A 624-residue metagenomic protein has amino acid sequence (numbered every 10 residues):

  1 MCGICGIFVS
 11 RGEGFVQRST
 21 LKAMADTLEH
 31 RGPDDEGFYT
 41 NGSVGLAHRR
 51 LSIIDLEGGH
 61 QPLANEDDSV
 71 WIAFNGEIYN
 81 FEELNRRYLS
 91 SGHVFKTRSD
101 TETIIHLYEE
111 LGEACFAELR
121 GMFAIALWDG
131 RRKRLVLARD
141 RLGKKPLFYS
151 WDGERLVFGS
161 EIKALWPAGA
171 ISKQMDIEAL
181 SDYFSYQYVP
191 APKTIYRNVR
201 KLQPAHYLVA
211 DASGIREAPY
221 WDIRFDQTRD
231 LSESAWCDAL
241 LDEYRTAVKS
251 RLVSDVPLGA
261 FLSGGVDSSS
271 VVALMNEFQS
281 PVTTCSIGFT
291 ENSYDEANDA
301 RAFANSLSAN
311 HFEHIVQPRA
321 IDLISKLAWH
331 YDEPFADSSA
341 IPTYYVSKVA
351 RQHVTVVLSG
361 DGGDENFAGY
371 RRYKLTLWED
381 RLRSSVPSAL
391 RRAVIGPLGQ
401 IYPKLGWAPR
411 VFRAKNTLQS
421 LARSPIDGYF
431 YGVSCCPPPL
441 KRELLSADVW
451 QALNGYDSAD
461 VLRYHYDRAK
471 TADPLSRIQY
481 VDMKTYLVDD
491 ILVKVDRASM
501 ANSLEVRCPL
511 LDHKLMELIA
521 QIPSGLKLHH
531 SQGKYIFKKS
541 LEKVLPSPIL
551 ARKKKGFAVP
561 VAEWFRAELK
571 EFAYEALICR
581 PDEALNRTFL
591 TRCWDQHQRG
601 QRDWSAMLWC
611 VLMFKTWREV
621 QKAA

Functional and structural regions predicted by a protein language model:
M1-I4, A23, P167, N198-P204 (+5 more regions): Adenosyl-5′-phosphate
M1-Y331, T343, S347, K543 (+4 more regions): Cysteine-centered catalytic environments shared across enzyme families
E82, E102-I105, E178, K193 (+10 more regions): Non-catalytic, well-ordered alpha-helical scaffold segments
L111-G112, Q187, D332-P334, S385 (+2 more regions): Short loop/turn hinge sites at secondary-structure boundaries
R141, Y345-L405, E443, Y486 (+2 more regions): Active-site adenylate/phosphate-handling loop in enzymes that bind or generate adenylated species
L165, S286-I287, E333, L377-S385: Short beta-alpha connecting loops at secondary-structure transitions that line or flank enzyme active sites
L258-D267, E291-N292, S338-I341, N366 (+2 more regions): Glycine-rich loop motifs involved in handling phospho/adenylate chemistry
K326-H330, R351, Y373-L375, W564-R566: Short low-complexity, flexible loop/linker segments enriched in glycine and/or proline with clustered acidic
